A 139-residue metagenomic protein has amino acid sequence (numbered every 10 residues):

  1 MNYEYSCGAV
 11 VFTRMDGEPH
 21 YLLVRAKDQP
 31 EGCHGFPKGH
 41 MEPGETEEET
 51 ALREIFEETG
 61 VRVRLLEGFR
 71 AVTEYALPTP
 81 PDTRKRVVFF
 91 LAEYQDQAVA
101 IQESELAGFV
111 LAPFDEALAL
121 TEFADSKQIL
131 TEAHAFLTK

Functional and structural regions predicted by a protein language model:
M1-F36: N-terminal strand-loop-strand
Y5-C7, P19, K85-V88, A107: Change "...and in nucleic-acid phosphodiester-cleaving endonucleases..." to "...and in nucleic-acid processing enzymes
T13-D16, K27-D28, E93-A98, F114-D115: Short loop segments at secondary-structure junctions
G35, R84, L111: Short aromatic/basic micro-patch
F36-F69: The catalytic Nudix box helix
F56, G60-A98: Active-site segment of metal-dependent pyrophosphate-handling enzymes, primarily the Nudix hydrolase catalytic core
V88-F89, E93, A100-E132: NUDIX/MutT-family hydrolases
E132-K139: C-terminal alpha-helix
